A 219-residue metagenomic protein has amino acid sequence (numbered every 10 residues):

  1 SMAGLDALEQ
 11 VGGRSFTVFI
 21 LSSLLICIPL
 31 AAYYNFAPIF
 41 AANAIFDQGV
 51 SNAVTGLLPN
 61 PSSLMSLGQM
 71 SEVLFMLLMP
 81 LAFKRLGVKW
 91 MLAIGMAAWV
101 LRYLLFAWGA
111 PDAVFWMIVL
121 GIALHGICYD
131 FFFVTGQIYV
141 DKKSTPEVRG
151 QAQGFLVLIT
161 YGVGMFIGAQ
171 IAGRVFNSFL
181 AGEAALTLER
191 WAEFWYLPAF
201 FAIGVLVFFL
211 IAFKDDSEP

Functional and structural regions predicted by a protein language model:
S1-I20, F46: Juxtamembrane intracellular "pre-TM" segments in multi-pass secondary transporters
G12-Y33, A123, I127: Pair of pore-lining "gating" transmembrane helices in MFS-fold secondary transporters
N35-P61: Short amphipathic helix-loop junctions that connect adjacent transmembrane helices in Major Facilitator Superfamily/SLC
L74-V88, F176-N177: Helix-to-loop junctions at the C-terminal end of transmembrane segments in multipass secondary transporters
A97-P111: C-terminal ends and interior cores of transmembrane alpha-helices in multi-pass membrane transporters/permeases
F131-T145: Intracellular juxtamembrane helix-capping segments at the cytosolic ends of symmetry-related transmembrane helices
R174-A202: A membrane-interface helix-boundary motif in multi-pass transporters
W191-P219: Multi-pass alpha-helical transporter architecture, strongest for 12-TM Major Facilitator/SLC carriers used
